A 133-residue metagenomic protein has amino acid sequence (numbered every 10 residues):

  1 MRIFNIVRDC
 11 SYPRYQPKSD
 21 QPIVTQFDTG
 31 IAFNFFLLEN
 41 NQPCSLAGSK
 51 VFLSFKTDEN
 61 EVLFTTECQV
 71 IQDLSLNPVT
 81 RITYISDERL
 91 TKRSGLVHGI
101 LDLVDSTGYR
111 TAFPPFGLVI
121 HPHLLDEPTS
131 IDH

Functional and structural regions predicted by a protein language model:
M1-P128: N-terminal assembly/attachment segments of tailed bacteriophage virion structural proteins
T129-H133: Compositionally biased low-complexity segments at domain edges in trafficked proteins and select soluble regulators
